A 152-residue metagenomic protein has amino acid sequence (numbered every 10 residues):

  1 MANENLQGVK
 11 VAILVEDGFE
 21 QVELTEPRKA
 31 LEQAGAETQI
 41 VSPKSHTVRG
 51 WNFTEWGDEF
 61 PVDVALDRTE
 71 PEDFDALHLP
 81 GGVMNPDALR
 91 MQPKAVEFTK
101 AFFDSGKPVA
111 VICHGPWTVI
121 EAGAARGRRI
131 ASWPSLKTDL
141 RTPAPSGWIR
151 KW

Functional and structural regions predicted by a protein language model:
M1-S105, V109, W117-G127, K137-W152: Extended, subdomain-level signal for the structured scaffold at the beginning of enzyme domains
C113: Catalytic nucleophile serine of serine hydrolases, specifically the conserved "nucleophile elbow" pentapeptide
I130: Anionic-ligand binding patches
